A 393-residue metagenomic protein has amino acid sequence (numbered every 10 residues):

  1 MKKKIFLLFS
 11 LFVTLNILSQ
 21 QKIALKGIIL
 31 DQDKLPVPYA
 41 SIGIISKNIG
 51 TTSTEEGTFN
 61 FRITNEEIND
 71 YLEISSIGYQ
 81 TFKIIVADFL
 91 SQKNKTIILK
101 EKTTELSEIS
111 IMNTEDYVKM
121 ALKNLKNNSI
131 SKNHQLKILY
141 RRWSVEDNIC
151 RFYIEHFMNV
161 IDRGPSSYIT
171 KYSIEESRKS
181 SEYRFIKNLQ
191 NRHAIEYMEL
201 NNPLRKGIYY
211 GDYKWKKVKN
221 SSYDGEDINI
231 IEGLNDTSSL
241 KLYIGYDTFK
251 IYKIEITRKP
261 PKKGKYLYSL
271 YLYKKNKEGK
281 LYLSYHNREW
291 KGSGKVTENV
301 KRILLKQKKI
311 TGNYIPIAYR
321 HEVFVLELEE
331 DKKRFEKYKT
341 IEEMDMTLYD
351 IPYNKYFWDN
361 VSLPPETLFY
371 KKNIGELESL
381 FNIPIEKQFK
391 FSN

Functional and structural regions predicted by a protein language model:
K4-T14: Sec-dependent N-terminal signal peptides
K22-V37: Structural motif
L35, N60-N69: Short Pro-Gly-centered beta-turn/loop motif in secreted/extracellular proteins
A40-I44, L72, I111: Hydrophobic beta-strand segments
N48-T58: Short, acidic Ser/Thr/Gly-rich low-complexity loop/linker segments typical of extracellular and cell-surface proteins
E73-I84: A short, solvent-exposed loop/turn motif at the edges and junctions of modular extracellular/periplasmic domains
T96-W215, S221-D224, N276-N393: Surface-exposed, low-complexity/disordered segments and acidic/polar micro-motifs at processing/linker regions
N202-E255: Extended beta-strand-rich segments in extracellular/periplasmic secretory proteins, especially within noncatalytic
